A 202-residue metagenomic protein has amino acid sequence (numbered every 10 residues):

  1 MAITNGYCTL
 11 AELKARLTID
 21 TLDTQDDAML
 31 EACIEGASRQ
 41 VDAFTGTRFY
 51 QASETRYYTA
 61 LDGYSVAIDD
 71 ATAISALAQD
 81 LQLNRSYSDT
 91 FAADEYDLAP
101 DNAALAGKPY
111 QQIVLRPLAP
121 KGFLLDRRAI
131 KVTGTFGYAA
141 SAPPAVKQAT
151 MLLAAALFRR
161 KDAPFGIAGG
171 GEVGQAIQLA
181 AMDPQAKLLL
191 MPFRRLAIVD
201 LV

Functional and structural regions predicted by a protein language model:
M1-V202: Divalent metal-cofactor coordination and adjacent catalytic microenvironments
